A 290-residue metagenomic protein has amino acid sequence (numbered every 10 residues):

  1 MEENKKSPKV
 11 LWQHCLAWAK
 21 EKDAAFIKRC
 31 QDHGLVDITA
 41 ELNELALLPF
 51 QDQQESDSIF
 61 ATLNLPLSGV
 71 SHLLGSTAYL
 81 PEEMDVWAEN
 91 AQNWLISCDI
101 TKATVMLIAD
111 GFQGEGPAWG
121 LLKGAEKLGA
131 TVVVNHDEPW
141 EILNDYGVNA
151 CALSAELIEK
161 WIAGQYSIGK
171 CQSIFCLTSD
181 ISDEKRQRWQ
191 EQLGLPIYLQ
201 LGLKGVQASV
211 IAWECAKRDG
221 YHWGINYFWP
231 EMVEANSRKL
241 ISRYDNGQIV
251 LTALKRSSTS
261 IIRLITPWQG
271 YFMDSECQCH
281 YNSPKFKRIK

Functional and structural regions predicted by a protein language model:
M1-S97, T101, D145: Nucleotide 5′-phosphate-binding alpha/beta core
E2-A17, L128-K290: Active-site glycine/GP-rich loop and adjacent strand/helix microenvironment that borders small-molecule binding pockets
A19, L67-S68, L73-S76, M106 (+3 more regions): Conserved S/T- and glycine-rich ATP-binding loop of Class I adenylate-forming
E21, A25, E115-G116, E138: Short alpha-helical
I38-T39, Q54, G114-A118, K160: Short active-site-adjacent helix-start/loop capping segments
G75-P81, A103-D110, V133, S242: Short acidic, glycine/Ser/Thr-rich loop/turn "cap" segments at secondary-structure junctions
Q92-V132: Conserved AMP-binding loop of ANL adenylate-forming enzymes
